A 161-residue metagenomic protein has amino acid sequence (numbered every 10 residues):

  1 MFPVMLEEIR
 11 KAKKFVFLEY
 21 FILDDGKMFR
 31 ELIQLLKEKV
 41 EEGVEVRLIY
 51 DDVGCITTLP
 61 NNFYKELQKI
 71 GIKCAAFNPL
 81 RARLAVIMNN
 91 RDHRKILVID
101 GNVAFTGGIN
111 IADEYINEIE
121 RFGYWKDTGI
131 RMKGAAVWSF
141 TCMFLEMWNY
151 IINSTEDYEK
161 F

Functional and structural regions predicted by a protein language model:
M1-F15, E19-F161: HKD-type phospholipase D/PLD-like phosphodiesterase module
